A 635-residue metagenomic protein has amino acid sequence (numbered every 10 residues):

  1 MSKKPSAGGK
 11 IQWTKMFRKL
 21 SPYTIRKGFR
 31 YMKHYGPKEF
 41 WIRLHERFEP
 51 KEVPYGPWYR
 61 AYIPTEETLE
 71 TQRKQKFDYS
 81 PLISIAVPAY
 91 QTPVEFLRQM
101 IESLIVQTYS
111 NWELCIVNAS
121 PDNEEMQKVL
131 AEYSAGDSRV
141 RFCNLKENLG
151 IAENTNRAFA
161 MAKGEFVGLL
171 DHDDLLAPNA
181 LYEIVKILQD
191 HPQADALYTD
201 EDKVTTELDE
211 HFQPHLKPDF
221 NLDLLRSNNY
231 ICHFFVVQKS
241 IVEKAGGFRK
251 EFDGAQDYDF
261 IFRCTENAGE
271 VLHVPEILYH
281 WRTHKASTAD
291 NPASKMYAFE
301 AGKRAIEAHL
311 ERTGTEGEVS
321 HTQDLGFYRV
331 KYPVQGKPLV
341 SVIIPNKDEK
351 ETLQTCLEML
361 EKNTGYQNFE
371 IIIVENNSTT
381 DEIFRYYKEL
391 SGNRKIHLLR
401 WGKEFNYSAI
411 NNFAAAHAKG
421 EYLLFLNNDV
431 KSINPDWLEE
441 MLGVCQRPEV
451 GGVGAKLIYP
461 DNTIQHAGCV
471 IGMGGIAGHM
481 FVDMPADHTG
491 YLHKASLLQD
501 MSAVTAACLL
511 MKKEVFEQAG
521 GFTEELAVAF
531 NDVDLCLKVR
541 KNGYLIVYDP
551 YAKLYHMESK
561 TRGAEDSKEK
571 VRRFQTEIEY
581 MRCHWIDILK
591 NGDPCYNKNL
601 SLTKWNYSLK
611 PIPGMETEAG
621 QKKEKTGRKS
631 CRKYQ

Functional and structural regions predicted by a protein language model:
K33-S103, E307-K362: N-proximal low-complexity "stem/linker" segments adjacent to membrane-targeting elements
E102-N111, D190, E358-N368: Short, acidic, metal-binding catalytic loop of nucleotide-sugar glycosyltransferases
S110, N118-K128, E147, I373-Y386 (+2 more regions): A conserved acidic beta->alpha catalytic loop
L145-A162, W401-A418: Glycine-rich, basic loop-to-helix element that forms the pyrophosphate-binding segment of sugar-nucleotide handling
A152, A160, E210-S240, S408-A409 (+3 more regions): A recurrent flexible, glycine/aromatic-enriched loop bordering the glycosyltransferase active site that acts as
V167, L423: Short aromatic/hydrophobic "clamp" motif used to bind/position activated sugar donors
N179-F212, V430-I476: Conserved donor NDP-sugar-binding/catalytic core segment of glycosyltransferases
I241-K244, E251-I277, I306, W437-M441 (+2 more regions): A short, conserved alpha-helix in the catalytic core of glycosyltransferases
